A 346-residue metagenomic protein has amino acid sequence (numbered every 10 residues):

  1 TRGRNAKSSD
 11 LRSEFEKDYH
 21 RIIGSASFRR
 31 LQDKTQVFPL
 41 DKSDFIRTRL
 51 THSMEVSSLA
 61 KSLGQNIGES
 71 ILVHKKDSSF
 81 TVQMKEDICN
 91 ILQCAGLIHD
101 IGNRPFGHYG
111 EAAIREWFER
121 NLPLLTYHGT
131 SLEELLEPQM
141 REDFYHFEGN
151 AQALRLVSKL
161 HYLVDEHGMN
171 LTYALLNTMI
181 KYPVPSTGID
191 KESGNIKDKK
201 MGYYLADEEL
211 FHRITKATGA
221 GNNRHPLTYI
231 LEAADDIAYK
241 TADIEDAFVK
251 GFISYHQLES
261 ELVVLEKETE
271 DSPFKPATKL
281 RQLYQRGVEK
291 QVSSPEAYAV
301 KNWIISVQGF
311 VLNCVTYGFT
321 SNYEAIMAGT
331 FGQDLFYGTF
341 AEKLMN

Functional and structural regions predicted by a protein language model:
T1-L11, I23-K34, S43, M54 (+4 more regions): Sequence-structural signature of the catalytic-core scaffold of metal-dependent phosphohydrolases that act on
R47-T51: Low-complexity, highly charged intrinsically disordered N-terminal segments that act as targeting/localization
P276-N346: C-terminal subdomains that position terminal phosphate/3'-OH groups for nucleotidyl transfer/ligation, primarily on
